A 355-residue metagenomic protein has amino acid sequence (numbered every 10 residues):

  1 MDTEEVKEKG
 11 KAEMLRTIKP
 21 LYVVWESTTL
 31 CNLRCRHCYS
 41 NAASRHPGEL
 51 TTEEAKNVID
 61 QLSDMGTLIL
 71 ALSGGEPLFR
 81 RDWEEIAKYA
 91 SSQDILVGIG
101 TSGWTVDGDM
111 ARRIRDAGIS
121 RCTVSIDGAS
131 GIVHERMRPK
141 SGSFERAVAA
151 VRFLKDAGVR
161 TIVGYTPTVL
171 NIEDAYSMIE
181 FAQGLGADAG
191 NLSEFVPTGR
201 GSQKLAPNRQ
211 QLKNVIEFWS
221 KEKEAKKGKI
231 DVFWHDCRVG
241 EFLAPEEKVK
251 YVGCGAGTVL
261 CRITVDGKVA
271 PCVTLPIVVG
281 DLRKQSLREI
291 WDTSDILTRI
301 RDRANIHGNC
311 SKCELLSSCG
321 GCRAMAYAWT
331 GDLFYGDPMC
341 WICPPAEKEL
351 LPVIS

Functional and structural regions predicted by a protein language model:
M1-R121: Conserved alpha-helical substructure of the radical SAM core
M1-R16, V269, T274-S355: Flexible mid-to-C-terminal extensions adjoining Fe-S/redox cofactors in radical SAM and related proteins
D2-E4, L50, L96, R115-A117 (+3 more regions): Radical SAM enzyme [4Fe-4S]-AdoMet core and its adjacent flexible, acidic and glycine-rich loops/tails across
L21, L68, G257, V273 (+1 more regions): Exposed loop/turn and edge beta-strand positions of beta-sandwich/beta-sheet ligand-binding modules
R34, C38, D109, V133 (+4 more regions): Residues that scaffold the ATP/ADP-binding catalytic core of kinase and kinase-like folds
H37, A182, A187, A324-A326: Long alpha-helical scaffolds
N41, S73, S125, S193 (+1 more regions): Conserved residues at the C-terminal ends of beta-strands
S44, E76, T105, G128 (+4 more regions): Flexible, active-site-proximal loop/turn residues at the rims of small-molecule/cofactor binding pockets and catalytic
